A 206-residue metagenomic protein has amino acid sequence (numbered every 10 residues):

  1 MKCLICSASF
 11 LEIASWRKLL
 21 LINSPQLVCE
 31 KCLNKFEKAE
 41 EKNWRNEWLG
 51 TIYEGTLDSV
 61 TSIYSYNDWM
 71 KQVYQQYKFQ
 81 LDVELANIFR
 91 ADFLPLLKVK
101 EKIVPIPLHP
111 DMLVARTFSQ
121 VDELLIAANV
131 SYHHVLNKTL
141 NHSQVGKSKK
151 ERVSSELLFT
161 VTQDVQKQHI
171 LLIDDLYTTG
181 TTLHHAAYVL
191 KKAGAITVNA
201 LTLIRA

Functional and structural regions predicted by a protein language model:
M1-A206: Glycine-rich phosphate/pyrophosphate-handling loop used in enzymes and phosphotransfer proteins
